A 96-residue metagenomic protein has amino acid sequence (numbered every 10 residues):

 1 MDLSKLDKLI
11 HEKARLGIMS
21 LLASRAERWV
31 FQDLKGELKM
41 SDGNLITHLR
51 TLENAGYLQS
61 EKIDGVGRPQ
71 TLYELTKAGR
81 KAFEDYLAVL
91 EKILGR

Functional and structural regions predicted by a protein language model:
M1-L3, K81-R96: Amphipathic alpha-helical dimerization/coiled-coil segments that flank or bridge DNA-binding/regulatory modules
D2, L6-N44, G65, L72: N-terminal helix-turn-helix DNA-binding core of bacterial DNA-binding proteins
M19, A55, I63, D85 (+1 more regions): Amphipathic, soluble alpha-helical interaction motifs
F31, Y57, Y73, F83-Y86: Aromatic side chains
L49-R50: Short, hydrophobic-biased segments on the C-terminal half of alpha helices that form "recognition helices"
E53-P69: Beta-hairpin "wing" of winged helix-turn-helix
G65-E84: Basic, amphipathic "hinge/linker" alpha-helix immediately C-terminal to the N-terminal HTH DNA-binding motif
